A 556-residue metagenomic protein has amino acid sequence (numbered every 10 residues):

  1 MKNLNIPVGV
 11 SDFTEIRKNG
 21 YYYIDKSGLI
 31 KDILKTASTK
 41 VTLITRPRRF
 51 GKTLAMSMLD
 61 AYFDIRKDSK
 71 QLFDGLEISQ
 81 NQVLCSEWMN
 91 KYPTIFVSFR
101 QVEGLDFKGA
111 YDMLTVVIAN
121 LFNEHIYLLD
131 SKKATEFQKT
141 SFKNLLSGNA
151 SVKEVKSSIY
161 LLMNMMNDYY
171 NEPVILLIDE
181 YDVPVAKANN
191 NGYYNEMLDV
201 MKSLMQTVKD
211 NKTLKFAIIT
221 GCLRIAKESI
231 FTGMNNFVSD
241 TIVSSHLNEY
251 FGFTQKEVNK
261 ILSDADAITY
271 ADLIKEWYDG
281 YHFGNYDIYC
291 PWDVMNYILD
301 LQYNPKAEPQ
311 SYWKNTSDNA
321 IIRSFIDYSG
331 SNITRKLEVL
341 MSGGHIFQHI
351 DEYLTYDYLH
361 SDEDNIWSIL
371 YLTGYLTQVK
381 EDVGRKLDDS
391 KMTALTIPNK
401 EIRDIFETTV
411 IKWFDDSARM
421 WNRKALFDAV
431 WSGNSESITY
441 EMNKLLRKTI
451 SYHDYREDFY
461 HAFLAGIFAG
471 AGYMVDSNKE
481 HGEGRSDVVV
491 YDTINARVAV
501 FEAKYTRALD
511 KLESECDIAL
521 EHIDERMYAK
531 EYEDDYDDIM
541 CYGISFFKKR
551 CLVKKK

Functional and structural regions predicted by a protein language model:
N5-K31: N-terminal pre-Walker A segment at the start of P-loop NTPase domains
V8-R17, V102-L105, G109, M113-K156 (+1 more regions): Conserved P-loop NTPase mechanochemical-coupling segment
T14, A61-Y127: P-loop NTPase motor core
K52: Conserved lysine of the Walker
F122, S158-Y170, E196-A217, Y528-E531: Substrate-engagement module of ASCE P-loop NTPases
I175-D179, K215-C222: Structural recognition of the conserved hydrophobic beta-strand(s) that form the central parallel beta-sheet of P-loop
S229-T232, D240-L299: Amphipathic alpha-helical segments of the small helical/lid subdomains adjacent to P-loop NTPase cores
F237, Y289-M527, D538, L552-K556: Extended alpha-helical interface modules used as scaffolds for assembling large macromolecular complexes
